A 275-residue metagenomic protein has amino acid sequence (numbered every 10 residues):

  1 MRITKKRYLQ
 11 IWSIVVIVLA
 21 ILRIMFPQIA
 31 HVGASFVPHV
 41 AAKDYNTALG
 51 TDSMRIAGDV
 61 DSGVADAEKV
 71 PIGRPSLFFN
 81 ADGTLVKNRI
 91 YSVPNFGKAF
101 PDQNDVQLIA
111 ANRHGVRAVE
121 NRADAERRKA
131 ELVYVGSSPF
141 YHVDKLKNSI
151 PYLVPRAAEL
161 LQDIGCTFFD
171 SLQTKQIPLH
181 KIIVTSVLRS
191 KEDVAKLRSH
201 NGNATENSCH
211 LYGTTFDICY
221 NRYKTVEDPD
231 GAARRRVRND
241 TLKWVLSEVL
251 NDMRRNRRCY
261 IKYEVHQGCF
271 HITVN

Functional and structural regions predicted by a protein language model:
L9-P27: Hydrophobic membrane-insertion alpha-helices, especially the h-region of bacterial N-terminal signal peptides
Q28-T51, R55: Ser/Thr/Pro/Gly-rich low-complexity linker/stalk segments immediately outside membranes or between
R128-I177: Active-site acidic/histidine clusters and adjacent loop/turn architecture that either coordinate catalytic ions
V143-R156, I182-V184, D228-D240, T273-V274: Second-shell loop/turn segments in exported
L160-K175, H200-N203, N221, E248-N256: Structured segments of extracytoplasmic/periplasmic soluble domains in secreted or envelope-associated proteins
Q162-G165, F169, I177-S199: Extended, low-complexity, intrinsically disordered C-terminal regulatory tails of eukaryotic serine/threonine kinases
T205-N275: Catalytic cores and adjacent binding grooves of peptidoglycan-active enzymes
